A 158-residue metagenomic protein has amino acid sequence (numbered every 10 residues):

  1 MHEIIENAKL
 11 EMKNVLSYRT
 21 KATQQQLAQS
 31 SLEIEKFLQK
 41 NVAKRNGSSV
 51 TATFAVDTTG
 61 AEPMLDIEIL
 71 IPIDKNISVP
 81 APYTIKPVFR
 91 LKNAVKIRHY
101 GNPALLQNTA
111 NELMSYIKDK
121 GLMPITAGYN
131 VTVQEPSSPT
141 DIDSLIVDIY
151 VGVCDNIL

Functional and structural regions predicted by a protein language model:
M1-L158: A solvent-exposed interaction/effector surface
